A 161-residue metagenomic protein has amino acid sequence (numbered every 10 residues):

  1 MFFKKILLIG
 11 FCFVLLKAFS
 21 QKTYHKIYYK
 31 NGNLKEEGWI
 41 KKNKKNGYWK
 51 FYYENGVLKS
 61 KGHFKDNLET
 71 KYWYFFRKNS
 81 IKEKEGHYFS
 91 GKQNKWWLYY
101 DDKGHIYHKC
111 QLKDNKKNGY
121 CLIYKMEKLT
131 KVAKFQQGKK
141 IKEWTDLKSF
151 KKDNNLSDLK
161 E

Functional and structural regions predicted by a protein language model:
M1-Y24: Bacterial Sec-dependent N-terminal signal peptides
L16-E161: Glycine/tyrosine- and acidic-biased, solvent-exposed loop/turn segments at the edges of beta-strands
